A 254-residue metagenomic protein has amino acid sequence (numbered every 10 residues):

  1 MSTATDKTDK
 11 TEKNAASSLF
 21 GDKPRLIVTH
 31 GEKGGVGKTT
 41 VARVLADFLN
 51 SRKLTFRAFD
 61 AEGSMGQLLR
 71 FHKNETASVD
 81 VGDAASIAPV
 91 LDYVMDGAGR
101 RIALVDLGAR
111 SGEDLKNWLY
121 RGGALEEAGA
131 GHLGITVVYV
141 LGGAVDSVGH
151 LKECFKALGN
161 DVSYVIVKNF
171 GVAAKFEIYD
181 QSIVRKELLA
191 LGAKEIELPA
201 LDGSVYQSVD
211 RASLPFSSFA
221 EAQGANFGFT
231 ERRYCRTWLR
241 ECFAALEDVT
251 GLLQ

Functional and structural regions predicted by a protein language model:
M1-K10: N-terminal acidic, proline/glycine-rich, low-complexity intrinsically disordered segments
E12-F20: Pre-Walker A adenine-sensing motif
L19-L26, A42, S51-L115, H132: Nucleotide-state-sensitive switch-loop elements of NTP-binding domains
V28-R43: Glycine-rich phosphate-binding P-loop
S86-P89, D114, G123-A124, I183 (+2 more regions): Exposed alpha-helical structural elements
R110-V209: Conserved catalytic-core segment of NTP-binding enzymes
D210-Q254: NTP-binding/hydrolysis catalytic cores, primarily Walker-type P-loop NTPases
